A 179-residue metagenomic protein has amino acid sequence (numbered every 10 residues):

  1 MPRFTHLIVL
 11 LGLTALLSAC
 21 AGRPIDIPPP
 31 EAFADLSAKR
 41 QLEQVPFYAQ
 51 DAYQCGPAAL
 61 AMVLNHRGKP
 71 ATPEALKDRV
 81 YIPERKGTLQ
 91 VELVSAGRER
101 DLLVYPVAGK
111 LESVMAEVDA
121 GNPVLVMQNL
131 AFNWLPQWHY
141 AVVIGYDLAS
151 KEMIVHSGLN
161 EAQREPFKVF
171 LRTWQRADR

Functional and structural regions predicted by a protein language model:
M1-V9: Bacterial N-terminal signal peptides that target proteins for export
L16-A19: C-terminal motif of bacterial Sec signal peptides marking the signal peptidase cleavage site
A21-P46, A75-R179: Conserved active-site-adjacent core of cysteine acyl-enzyme catalytic domains
Q50-N65, K86-G97: Active-site nucleophilic cysteine motif
P57-L60, G68-T72, L76, V80-Y81: Early exported N-terminus immediately downstream of N-terminal targeting peptides
